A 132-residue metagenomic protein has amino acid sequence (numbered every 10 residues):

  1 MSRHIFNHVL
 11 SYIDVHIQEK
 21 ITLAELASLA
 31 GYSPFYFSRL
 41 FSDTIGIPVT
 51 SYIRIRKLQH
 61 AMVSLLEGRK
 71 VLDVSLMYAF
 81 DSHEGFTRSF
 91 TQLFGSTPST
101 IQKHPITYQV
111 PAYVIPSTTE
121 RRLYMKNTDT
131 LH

Functional and structural regions predicted by a protein language model:
M1, L10-V15, A27-S28, Y36 (+2 more regions): Recognition helices and adjacent regulatory flanks at domain boundaries
M1-S2, P48, R88-H132: …primarily DNA-binding HTH/wHTH and HhH modules…
N7-A24, D43-Y78, P105-Y124: Terminal helix-turn-helix DNA-binding modules in bacterial transcription factors
K20-I53, S75-T97: Basic/polar phosphate-binding segments, predominantly the helix-turn-helix DNA-binding elements of transcriptional
